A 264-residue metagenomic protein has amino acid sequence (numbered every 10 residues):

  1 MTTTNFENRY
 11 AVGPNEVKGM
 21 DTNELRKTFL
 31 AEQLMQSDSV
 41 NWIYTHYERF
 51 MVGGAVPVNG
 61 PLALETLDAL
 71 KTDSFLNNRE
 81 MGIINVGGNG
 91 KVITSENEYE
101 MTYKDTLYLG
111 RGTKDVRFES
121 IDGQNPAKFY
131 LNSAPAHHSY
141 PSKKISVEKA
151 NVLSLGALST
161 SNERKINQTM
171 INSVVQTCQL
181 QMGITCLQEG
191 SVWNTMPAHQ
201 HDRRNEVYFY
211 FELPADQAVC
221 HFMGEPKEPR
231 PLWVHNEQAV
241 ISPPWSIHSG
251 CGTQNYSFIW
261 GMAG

Functional and structural regions predicted by a protein language model:
T2-L67, K71-T72, L76, E80-M81: Hydrophobic, proline/glycine-rich low-complexity stretches
S37-A69, E163-E206: A short glycine-rich, His/Asp/Glu-containing loop-to-beta-strand
L76-K91, C186-E189, H201-P226, W233 (+1 more regions): Short, conserved beta-strand element in jelly-roll/cupin
G87-P135: Acidic, low-complexity central loop/insert segments
S95, Y140-I145, L180-Q181, V192-Q200 (+1 more regions): A short secondary-structure junction signal
M101-I121, W233-Q254, I259-A263: Conserved metal-binding segment of the jelly-roll/cupin
R117-C178: Surface-exposed beta-loop interaction hotspot
